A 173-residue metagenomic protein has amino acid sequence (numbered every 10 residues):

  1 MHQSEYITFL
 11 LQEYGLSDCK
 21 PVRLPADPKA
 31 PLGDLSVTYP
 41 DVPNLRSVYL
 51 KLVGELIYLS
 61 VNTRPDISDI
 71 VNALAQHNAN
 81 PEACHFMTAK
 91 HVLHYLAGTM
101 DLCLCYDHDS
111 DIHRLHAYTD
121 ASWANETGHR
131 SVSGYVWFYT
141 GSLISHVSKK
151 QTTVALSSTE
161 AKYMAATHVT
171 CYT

Functional and structural regions predicted by a protein language model:
M1-T173: Long, low-complexity, charge-biased intrinsically disordered regions
